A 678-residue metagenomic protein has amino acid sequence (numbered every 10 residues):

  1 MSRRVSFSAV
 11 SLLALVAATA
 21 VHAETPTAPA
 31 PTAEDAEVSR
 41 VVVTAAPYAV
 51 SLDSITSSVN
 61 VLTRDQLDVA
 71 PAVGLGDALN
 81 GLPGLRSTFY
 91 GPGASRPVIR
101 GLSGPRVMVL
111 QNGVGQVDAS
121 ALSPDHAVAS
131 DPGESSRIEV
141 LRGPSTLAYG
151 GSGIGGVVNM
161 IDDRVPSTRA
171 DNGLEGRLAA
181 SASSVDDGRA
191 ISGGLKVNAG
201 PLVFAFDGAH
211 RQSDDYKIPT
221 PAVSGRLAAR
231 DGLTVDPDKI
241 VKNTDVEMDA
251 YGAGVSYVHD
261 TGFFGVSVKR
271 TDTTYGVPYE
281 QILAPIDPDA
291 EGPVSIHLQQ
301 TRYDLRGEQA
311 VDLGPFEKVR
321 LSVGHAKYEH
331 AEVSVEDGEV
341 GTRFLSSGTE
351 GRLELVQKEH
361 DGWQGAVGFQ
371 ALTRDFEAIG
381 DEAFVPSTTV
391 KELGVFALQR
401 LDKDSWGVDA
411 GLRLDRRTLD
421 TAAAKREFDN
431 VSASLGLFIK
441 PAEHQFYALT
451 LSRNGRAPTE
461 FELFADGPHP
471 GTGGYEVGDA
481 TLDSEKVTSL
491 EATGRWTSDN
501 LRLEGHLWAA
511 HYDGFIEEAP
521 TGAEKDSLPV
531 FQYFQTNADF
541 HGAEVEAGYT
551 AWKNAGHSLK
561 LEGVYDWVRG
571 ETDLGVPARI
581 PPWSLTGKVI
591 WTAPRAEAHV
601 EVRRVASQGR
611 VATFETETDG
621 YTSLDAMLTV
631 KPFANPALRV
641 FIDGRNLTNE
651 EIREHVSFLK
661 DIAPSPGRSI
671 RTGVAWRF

Functional and structural regions predicted by a protein language model:
M1-G84, M108, T168, K196 (+4 more regions): N-terminal Sec signal peptide and the immediately downstream disordered periplasmic leader that contains the TonB box
E24, W363-G365, V408, R502-L503 (+5 more regions): Gram-negative outer-membrane beta-barrel transporters
G115-P144: Short acidic/polar hinge/loop motifs at secondary-structure boundaries that mediate gating or recognition
S145, V157, D163-V197, G208 (+2 more regions): Short strand-turn segments of transmembrane beta-barrel domains in outer membranes, especially the first one or two
S184-Q212, S224-Y275, Q299-V311, E359-W363 (+4 more regions): Transmembrane beta-barrel wall of Gram-negative outer-membrane proteins
P219, G455-R456, W508, D513 (+1 more regions): C-terminal beta-signal and adjacent terminal beta-strands/loops of Gram-negative outer-membrane beta-barrel proteins
K242-M248, F263-K318, H325-G348, D381-E382 (+2 more regions): Flexible loop and strand-edge segments within Gram-negative outer membrane beta-barrel domains
P285, A290-D312, K425-S434, F438-K440 (+8 more regions): Outer-membrane beta-barrel signature, preferentially recognizing the C-terminal barrel domain of Gram-negative
